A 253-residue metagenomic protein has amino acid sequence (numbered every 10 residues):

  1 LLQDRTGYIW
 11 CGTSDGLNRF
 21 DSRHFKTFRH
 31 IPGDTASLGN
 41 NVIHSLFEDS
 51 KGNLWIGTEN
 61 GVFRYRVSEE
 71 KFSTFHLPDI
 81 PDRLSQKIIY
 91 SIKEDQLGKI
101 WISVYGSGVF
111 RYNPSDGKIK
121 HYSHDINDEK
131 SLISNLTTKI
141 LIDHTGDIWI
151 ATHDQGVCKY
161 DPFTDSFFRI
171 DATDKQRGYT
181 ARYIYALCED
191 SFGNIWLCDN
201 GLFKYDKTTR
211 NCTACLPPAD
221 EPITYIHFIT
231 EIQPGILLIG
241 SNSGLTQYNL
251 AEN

Functional and structural regions predicted by a protein language model:
L1-N253: Carboxylate-rich, polar loop motifs that coordinate divalent cations or form catalytic acidic clusters
